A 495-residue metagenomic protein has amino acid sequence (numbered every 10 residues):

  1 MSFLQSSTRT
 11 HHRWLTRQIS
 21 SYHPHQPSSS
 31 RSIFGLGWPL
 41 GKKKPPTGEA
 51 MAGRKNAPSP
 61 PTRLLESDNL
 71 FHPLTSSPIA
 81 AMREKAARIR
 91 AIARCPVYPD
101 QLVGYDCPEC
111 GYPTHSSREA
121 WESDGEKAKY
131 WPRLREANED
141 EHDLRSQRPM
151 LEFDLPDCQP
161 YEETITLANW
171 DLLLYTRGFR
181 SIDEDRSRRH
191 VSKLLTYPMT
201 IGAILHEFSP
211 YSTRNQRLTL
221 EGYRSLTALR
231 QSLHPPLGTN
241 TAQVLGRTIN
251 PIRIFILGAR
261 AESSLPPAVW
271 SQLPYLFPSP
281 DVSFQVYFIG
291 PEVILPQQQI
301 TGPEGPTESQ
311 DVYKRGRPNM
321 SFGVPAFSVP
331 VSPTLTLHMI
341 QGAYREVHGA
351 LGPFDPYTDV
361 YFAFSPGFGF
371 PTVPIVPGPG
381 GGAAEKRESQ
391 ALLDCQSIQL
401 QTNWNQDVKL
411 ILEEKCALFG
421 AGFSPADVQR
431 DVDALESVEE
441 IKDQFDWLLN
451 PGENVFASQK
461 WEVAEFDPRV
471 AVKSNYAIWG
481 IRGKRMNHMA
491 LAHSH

Functional and structural regions predicted by a protein language model:
M1-S59, M82-R83: N-terminal mitochondrial targeting presequence
P45-M82, W121, Y130-P149, P160 (+2 more regions): Non-catalytic regulatory/accessory regions that flank a structured catalytic core
N69, E84, T248, P280 (+3 more regions): Mature, well-folded catalytic/scaffold domains that follow N-terminal targeting or propeptide regions
A80, A87-I92, P99, E126-V360 (+2 more regions): Positively charged, amphipathic N-terminal segments that serve as targeting/anchoring signals
A91, V103, G111-Y112: Short metal-coordination and nucleic-acid-contact micro-motifs, chiefly zinc-binding Cys/His arrays
I92-Y98, C107, S116: Short cysteine-rich clusters marking metal-coordination/redox-active sites
E109-Y130: Cys/His-coordinated zinc-finger cores
I300-H495: Domain-level detector for long C-terminal conserved domains
